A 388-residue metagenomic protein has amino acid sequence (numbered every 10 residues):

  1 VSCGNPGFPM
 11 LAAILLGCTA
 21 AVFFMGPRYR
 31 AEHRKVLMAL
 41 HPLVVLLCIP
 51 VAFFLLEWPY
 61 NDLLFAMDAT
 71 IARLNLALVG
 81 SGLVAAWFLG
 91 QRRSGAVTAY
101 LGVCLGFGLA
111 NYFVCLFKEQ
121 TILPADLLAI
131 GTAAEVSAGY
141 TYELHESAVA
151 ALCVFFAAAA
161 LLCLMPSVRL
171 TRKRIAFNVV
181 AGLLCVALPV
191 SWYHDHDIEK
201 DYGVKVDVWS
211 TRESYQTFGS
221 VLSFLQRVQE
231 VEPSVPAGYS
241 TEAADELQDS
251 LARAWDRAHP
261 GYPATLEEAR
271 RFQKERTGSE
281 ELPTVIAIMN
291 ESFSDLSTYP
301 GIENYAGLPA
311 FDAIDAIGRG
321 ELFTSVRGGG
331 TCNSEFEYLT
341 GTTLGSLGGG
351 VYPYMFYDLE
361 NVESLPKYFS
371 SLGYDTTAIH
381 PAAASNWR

Functional and structural regions predicted by a protein language model:
V1-F218: Transmembrane and membrane-interface helices of multi-pass, inner-membrane envelope-modifying transferases
D195-R388: Soluble catalytic regions of membrane-associated enzymes that act on cell-envelope and secretory-pathway components
